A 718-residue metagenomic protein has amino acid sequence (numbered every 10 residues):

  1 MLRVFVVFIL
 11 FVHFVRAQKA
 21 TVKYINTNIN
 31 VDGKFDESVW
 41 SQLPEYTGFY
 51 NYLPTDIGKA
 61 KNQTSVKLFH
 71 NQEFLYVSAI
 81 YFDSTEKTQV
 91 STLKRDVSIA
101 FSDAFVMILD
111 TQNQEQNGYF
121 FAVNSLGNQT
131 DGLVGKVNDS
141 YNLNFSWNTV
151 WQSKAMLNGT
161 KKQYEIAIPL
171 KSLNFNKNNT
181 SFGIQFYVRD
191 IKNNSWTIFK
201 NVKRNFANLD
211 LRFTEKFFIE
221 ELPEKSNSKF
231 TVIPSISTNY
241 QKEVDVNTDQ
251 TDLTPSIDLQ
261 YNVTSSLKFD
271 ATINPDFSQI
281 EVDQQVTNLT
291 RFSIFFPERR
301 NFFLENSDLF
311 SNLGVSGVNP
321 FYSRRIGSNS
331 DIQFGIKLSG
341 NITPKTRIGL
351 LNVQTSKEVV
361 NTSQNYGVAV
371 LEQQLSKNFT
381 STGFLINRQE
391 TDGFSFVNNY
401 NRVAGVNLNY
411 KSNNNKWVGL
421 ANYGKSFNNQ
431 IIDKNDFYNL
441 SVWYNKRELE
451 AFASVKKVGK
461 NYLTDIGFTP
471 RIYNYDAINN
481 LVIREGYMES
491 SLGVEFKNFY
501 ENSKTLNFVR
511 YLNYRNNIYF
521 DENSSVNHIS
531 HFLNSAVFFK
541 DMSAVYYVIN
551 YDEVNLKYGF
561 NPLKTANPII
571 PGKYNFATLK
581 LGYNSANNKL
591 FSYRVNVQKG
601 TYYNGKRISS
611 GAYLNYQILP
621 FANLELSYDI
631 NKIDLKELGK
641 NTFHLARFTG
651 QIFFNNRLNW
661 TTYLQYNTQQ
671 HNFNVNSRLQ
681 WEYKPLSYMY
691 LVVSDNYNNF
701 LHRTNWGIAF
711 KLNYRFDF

Functional and structural regions predicted by a protein language model:
M1-T21: Bacterial Sec-dependent N-terminal signal peptides
A17-E372, S381-G383: Structural preference for beta-rich elements and adjacent junctions enriched in aromatics
T64-V66, D103-F105, Y119, T149-S153 (+10 more regions): One face of beta-strands
H70-Q72, A100, G159, L375-K377 (+4 more regions): A generic beta-sheet turn/junction motif
E86-L93, T130-L133, F175-K177, I280-D283 (+9 more regions): A short, polar/proline- and glycine-enriched secondary-structure boundary/capping micro-motif
I166, T248, D258, K268 (+6 more regions): Catalytic-domain carbohydrate-binding cleft regions of carbohydrate-active enzymes
K203-N227, S356-N414, A544-V595, S609 (+1 more regions): Outer-membrane beta-barrel transmembrane domain signature of Gram-negative proteins, especially the mid-to-C-terminal
D331-Q333, S339, Y400-N401, N414-F718: Exposed, low-structure sequence patches enriched in small/polar residues
